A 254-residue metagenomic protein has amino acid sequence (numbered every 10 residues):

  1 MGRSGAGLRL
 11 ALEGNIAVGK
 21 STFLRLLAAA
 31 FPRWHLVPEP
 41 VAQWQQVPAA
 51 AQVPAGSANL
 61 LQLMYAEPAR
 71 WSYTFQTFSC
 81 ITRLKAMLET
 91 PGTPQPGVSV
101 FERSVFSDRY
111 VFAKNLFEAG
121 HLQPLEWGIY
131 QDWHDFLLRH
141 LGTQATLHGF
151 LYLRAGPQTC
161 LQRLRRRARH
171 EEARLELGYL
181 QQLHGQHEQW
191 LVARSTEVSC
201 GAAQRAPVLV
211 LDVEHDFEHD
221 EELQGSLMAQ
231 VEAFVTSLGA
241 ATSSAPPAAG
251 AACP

Functional and structural regions predicted by a protein language model:
M1-G7: Phosphate-binding P-loop
L12: Hydrophobic anchor at the beta1->P-loop junction of P-loop NTPases
N15: P-loop (Walker A) phosphate-binding loop of NTP-binding proteins
K20: Conserved lysine of the Walker
A29-F78, T82, R109-L116: Conserved substrate/cofactor phosphate-moiety recognition/catalytic segment in nucleotide-dependent phosphotransferases
R109-E188: A glycine- and Lys/Arg-enriched "phosphate-lid" helix/loop adjacent to the NTP-binding pocket of small-molecule kinases
L161, R165-P254: NTP-dependent small-molecule kinase module
